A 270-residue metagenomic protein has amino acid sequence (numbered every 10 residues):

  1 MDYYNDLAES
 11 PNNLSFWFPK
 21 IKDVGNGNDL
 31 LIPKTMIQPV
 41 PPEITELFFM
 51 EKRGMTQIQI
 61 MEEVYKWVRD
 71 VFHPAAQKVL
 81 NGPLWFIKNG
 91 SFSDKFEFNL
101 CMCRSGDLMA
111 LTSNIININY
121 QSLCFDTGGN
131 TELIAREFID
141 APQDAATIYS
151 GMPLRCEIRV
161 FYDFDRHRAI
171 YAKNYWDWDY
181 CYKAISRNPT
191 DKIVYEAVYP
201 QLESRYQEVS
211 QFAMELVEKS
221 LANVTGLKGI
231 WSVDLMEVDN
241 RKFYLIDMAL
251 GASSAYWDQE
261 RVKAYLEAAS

Functional and structural regions predicted by a protein language model:
M1-E157, A172-M214: Active-site nucleotide/adenylate-binding loops and adjacent lid/helix of ATP-dependent enzymes
R136-A145, M152, F164-R166, W176-D179 (+1 more regions): ATP-dependent carboxylate activation and anion-phosphoryl transfer catalytic cores that bind Mg-ATP to form
